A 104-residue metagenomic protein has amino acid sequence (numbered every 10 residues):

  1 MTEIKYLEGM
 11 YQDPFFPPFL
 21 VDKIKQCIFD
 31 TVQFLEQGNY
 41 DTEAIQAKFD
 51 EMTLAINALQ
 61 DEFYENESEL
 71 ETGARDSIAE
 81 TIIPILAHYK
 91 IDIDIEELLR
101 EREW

Functional and structural regions predicted by a protein language model:
M1-Q37: Short terminal alpha-helical segments
D13, F34-G38, L59-E62, P84 (+2 more regions): Surface-exposed polar/charged interaction patches
L20, G38-I45, E67, E71-A74: Residue-level recognition of alpha-helical structural elements
K25, F29, D50-N57, D76 (+2 more regions): Generic structural signal for well-ordered, non-transmembrane alpha-helical segments in soluble/cytosolic regions
I28, Q33-Q60: Mature extracytoplasmic domains of secretory-pathway proteins
Y64-W104: Amphipathic alpha-helical binding modules
